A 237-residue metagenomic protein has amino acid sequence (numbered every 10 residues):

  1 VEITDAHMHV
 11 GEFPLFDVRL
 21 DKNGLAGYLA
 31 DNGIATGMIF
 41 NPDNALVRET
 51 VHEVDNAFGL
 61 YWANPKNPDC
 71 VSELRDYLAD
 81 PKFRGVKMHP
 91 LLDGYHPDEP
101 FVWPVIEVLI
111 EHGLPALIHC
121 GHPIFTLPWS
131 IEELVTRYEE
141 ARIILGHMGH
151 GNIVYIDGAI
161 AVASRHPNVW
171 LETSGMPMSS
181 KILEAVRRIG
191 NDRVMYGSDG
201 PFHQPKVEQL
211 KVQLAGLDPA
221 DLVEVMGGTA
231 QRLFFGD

Functional and structural regions predicted by a protein language model:
V1-V10, L15-T36, N191-R193, K206-D237: Mid-to-C-terminal alpha-helical segments outside catalytic/metal-binding sites
I3-M8, T36-I39, F58-Y61, R84-M88 (+4 more regions): Hydrophobic faces of well-ordered beta-strands that scaffold small-molecule active sites in alpha/beta enzyme cores
H7, L29, Y77, V86 (+6 more regions): Conserved, mostly hydrophobic/aromatic
G11-P14, N44-L46, K66-D69, D93 (+4 more regions): Active-site environment of divalent metal-dependent phosphoester hydrolases
L20, P68, H96-P100, F125 (+1 more regions): Residues at secondary-structure transition points
D21-Y28, L46-T50, E73-Y77, F101-V105 (+4 more regions): A general structural detector for well-ordered alpha-helical segments in enzyme core domains, enriched
T36, N44-L117, R165, V169: Active-site gating/metal-coordination segments in enzymes
D98-Y196: Catalytic pocket-lining loop regions of alpha/beta-barrel enzymes, especially the amidohydrolase/enolase/GH5 lineages
